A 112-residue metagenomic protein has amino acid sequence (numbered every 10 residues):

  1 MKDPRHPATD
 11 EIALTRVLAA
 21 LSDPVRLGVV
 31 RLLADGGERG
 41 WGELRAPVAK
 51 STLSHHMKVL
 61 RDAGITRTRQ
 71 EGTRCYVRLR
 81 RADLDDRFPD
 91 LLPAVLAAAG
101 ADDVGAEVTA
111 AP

Functional and structural regions predicted by a protein language model:
M1-A13, R31, D35, R80-P112: Amphipathic alpha-helical dimerization/coiled-coil segments that flank or bridge DNA-binding/regulatory modules
I12-A49, E71-D83: N-terminal helix-turn-helix DNA-binding core of bacterial DNA-binding proteins
A20, T52-L53, G100: Intrinsic disorder/low-complexity signature
D23, H56, P89: Conserved acidic functional residues
G40-W41, H55, V95, A106: Secondary-structure transition/capping residues
W41-I65: Canonical helix-turn-helix DNA-binding module
R67-R69: Short beta-strand His + acidic residue motifs that chelate non-heme Fe in jelly-roll/DSBH and cupin folds
